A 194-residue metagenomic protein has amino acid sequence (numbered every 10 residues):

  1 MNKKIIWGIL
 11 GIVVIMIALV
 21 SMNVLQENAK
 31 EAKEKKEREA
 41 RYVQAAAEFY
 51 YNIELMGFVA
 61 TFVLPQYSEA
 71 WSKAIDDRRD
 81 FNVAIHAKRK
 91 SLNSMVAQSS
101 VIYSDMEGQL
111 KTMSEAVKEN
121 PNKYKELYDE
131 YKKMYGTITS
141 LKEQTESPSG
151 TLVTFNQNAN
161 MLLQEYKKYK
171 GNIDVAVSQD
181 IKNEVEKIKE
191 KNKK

Functional and structural regions predicted by a protein language model:
M1-K4: Positively charged n-region of N-terminal signal peptides that target proteins for export
I9-S21: Hydrophobic membrane-insertion alpha-helices, especially the h-region of bacterial N-terminal signal peptides
L19-Q26, K142, S149: Structural signature of transmembrane alpha-helix termini at the membrane-water interface
N23, S100, K118-N120, K170 (+1 more regions): Short, flexible coil/linker elements and helix-boundary hinge sites characteristic of intrinsically disordered
L25-Q44: Ser/Thr/Pro/Gly-rich low-complexity linker/stalk segments immediately outside membranes or between
R38-N93, E130-K194: C-terminal amphipathic alpha-helix
V96-T137: Mature extracytoplasmic domains of secretory-pathway proteins
